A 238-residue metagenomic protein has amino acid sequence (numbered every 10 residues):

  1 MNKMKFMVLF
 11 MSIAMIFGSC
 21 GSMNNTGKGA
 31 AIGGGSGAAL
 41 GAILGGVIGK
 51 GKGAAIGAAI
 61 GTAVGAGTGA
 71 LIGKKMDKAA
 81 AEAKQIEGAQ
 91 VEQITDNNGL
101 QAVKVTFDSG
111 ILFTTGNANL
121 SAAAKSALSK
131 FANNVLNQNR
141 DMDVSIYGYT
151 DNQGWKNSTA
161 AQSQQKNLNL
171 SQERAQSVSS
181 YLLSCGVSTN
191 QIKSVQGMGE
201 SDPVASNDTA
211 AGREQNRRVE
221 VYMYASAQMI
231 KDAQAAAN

Functional and structural regions predicted by a protein language model:
M1-M7: Bacterial N-terminal signal peptides that target proteins for export
M15-S19: C-terminal motif of bacterial Sec signal peptides marking the signal peptidase cleavage site
G21-K84: Short, low-complexity, glycine-enriched hydrophobic/amphipathic alpha-helices that associate with lipid bilayers
T26, A30, A38-I43, A58 (+5 more regions): Extracytoplasmic/secreted proteins, especially bacterial periplasmic and envelope-associated proteins
M76-K104: Amphipathic, membrane-active segments
E87, G99-V103, F107-S109, G116 (+3 more regions): Envelope-exposed proteins and targeting segments
L112-G154, S179, L183, V221 (+2 more regions): Periplasmic peptidoglycan-binding/anchoring modules of Gram-negative envelope and division proteins
T150-K231, N238: Periplasmic OmpA-like peptidoglycan-binding domain that tethers envelope proteins to the cell wall
